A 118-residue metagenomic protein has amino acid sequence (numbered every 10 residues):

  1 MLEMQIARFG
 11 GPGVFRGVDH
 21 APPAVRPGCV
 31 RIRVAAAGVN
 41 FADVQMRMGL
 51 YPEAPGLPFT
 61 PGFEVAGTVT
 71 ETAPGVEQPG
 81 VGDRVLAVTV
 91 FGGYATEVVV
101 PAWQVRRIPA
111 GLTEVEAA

Functional and structural regions predicted by a protein language model:
M1-L2: Extreme N-terminal starter segment of soluble prokaryotic enzymes
Q5, P22, M46, V99-V100: Conserved hydrophobic "DFG−1" position in protein kinase catalytic cores
I6-V14: Extracellular beta-rich ligand/substrate-recognition surface
G11, V39-F41: Short, acidic Gly/Pro/Ser/Thr-rich loop/turn segments
G17-D19, A66-T68, E97-V99, V105: Conserved hydrophobic/aromatic beta-strand scaffold that supports enzyme active sites
A21-V39, L50-G92: Glycine-rich beta-strand-centered segment in the early N-terminal region that forms part of a ligand/cofactor-binding
A42-M48: Cytochrome P450 core scaffold surrounding the K-helix E-X-X-R motif and the conserved "meander" helix-loop region
Q45, R84-A118: NAD(P)H dinucleotide-binding glycine-rich loop of Rossmann-like/cofactor-binding domains, especially the beta1-alpha1
